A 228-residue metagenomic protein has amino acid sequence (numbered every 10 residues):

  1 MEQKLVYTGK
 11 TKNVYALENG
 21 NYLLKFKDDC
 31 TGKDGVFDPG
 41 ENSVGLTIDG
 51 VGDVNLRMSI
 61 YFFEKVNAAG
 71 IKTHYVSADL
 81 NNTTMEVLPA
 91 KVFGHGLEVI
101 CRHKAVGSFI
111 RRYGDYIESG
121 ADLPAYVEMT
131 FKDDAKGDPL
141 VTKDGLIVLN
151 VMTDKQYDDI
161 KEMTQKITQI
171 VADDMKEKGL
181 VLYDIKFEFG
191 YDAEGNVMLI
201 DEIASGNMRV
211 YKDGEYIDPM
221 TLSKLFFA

Functional and structural regions predicted by a protein language model:
E2-D133: Active-site loop/lid in soluble adenylation, ligation, and acyl-transfer enzymes
N21, G94-G96, G179-L182, E194-V197: Coil-to-beta-strand transition motifs
P39-V54, K136-M163: Short histidine-centered catalytic/ligand-binding loop motif
H74-N81, K176-Y191: A short glycine-rich, hydrophobically flanked beta-strand micro-motif that places a catalytic Asp/Glu for divalent metal
C101, L182-E202: Conserved metal-phosphate-binding beta-hairpin within the catalytic cores of diverse ATP-dependent phosphoryl-transfer
R111, E118-S119, E202-A228: C-terminal helix-cap and adjacent tail motif
A125-G137, T168-V181, S205-M208: Phosphate-binding core of ATP-grasp and ATP-grasp-like enzymes
V151-Y183: A long amphipathic alpha-helix within ATP-dependent nucleotide-binding catalytic cores
